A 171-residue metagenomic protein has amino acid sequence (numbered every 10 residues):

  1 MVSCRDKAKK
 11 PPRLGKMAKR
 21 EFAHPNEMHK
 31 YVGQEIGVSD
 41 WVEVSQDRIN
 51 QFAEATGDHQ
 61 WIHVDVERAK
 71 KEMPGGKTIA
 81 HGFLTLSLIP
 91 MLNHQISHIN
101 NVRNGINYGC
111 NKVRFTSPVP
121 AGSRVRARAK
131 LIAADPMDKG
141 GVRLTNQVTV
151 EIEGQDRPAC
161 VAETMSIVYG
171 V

Functional and structural regions predicted by a protein language model:
G15-N107: Hot-dog-fold acyl-thioester-processing enzymes
G15-Y31, P118-V171: HotDog/MaoC-like acyl-thioester-processing domains
C110-F115: Short alpha-helix capping/helix-loop boundary micro-motifs
